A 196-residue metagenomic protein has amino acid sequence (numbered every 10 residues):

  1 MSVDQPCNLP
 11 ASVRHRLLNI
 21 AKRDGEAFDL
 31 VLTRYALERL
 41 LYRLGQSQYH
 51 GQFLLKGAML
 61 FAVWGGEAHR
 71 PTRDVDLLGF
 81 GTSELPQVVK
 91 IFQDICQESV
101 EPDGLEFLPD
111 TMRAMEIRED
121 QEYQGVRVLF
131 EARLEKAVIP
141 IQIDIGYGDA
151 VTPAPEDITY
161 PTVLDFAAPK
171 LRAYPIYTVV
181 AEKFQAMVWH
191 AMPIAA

Functional and structural regions predicted by a protein language model:
M1-A196: Compositionally biased terminal segments of proteins
